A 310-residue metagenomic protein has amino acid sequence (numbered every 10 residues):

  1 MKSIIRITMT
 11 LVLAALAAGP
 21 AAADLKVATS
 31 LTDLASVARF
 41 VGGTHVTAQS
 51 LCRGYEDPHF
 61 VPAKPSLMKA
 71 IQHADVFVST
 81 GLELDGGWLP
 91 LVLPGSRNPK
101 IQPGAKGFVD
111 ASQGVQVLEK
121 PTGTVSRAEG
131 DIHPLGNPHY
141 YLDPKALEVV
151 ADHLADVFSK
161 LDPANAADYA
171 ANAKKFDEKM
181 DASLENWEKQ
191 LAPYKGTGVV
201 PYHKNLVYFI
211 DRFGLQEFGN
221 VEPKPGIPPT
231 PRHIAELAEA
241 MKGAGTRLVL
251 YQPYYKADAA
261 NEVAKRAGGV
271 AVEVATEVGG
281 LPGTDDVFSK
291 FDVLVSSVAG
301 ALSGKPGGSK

Functional and structural regions predicted by a protein language model:
M1-R6: Positively charged n-region of N-terminal signal peptides that target proteins for export
I7-A17: Bacterial N-terminal signal peptides
A23-K310: Extracytoplasmic metal-acquisition and chelation regions
